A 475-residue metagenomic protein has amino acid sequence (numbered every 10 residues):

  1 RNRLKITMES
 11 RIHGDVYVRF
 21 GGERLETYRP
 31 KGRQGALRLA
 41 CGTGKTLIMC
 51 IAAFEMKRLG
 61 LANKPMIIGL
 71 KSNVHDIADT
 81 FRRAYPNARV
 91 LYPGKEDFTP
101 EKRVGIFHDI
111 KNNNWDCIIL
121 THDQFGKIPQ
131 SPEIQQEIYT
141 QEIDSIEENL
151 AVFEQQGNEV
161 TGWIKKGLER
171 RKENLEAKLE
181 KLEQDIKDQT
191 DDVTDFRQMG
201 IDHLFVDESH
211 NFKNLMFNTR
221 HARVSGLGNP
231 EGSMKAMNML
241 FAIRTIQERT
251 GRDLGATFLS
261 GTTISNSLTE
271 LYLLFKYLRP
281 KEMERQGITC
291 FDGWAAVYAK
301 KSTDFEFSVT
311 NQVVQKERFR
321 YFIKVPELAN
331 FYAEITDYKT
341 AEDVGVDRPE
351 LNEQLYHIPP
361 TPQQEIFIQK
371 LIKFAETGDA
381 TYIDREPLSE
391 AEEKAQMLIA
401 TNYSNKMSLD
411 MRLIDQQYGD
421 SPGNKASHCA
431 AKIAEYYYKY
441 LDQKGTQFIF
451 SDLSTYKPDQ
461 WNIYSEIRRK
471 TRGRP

Functional and structural regions predicted by a protein language model:
G35-A52: Walker A/P-loop
I48-I51, L61-Y85, V90, D97 (+3 more regions): Conserved Walker A/P-loop ATP-binding site and its immediately adjacent core in helicase/helicase-like ATPase domains
N87-F98, M283-G287, P475: Conserved RecA-like helicase motor-core motifs
R103-E148, W163-K166, R170-H203, K235-E270 (+4 more regions): Inter-lobe coupling linker of SF2 helicases/translocases
D207-E208: Walker B catalytic acidic pair
L388-A395, Q443-W461: Conserved strand-helix element at the start of the C-terminal RecA-like helicase core
S454-P475: Conserved helicase motor "Helicase C" RecA-like lobe of SF1/SF2 P-loop NTPases
